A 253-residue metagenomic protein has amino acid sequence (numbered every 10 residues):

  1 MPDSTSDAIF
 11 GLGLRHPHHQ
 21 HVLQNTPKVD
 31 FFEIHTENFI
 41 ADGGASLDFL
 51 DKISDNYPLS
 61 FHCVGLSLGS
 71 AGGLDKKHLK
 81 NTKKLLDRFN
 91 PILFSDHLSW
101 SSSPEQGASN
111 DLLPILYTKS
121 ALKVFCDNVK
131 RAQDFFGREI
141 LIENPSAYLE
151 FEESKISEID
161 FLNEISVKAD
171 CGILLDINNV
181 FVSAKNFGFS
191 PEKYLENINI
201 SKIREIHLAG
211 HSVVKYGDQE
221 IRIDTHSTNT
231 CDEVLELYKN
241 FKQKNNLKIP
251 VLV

Functional and structural regions predicted by a protein language model:
P2-V22: Boundary/entry segment of secreted carbohydrate-active catalytic domains
R15-P17, H35-F39, V64-S67, L98-S99 (+3 more regions): Active-site beta-loop-alpha junctions enriched in small/polar residues
H19-Q20, T36-D48, S67-K77, Y148-I156 (+2 more regions): Acidic-and-aromatic substrate-binding clefts and catalytic sites of carbohydrate-active enzymes
H21-P27, G44-F61, K77-I92, A132-F135 (+3 more regions): Acidic (Asp/Glu)-rich catalytic clusters
T26, D30-F31, C63-L68: Non-catalytic, usually N-terminal nucleic-acid engagement modules in DNA/RNA processing proteins
F32, F94, I140, D176 (+2 more regions): Conserved, mostly hydrophobic/aromatic
A41-G43, G73, L112-L122, S183-N246: Gly/Pro-rich active-site loop or hairpin
D75-I173: Active-site acidic/histidine proton-transfer and metal-coordination neighborhood in alpha/beta enzyme cores
